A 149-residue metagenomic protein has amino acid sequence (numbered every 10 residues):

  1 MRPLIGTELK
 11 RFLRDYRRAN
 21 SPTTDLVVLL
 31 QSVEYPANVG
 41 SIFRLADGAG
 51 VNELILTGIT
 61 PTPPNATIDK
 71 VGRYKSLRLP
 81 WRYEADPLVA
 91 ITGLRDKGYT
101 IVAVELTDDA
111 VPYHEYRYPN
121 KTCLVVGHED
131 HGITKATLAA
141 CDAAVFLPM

Functional and structural regions predicted by a protein language model:
M1-M149: Post-transcriptional modification and biogenesis factors for structured RNAs of the translation apparatus
